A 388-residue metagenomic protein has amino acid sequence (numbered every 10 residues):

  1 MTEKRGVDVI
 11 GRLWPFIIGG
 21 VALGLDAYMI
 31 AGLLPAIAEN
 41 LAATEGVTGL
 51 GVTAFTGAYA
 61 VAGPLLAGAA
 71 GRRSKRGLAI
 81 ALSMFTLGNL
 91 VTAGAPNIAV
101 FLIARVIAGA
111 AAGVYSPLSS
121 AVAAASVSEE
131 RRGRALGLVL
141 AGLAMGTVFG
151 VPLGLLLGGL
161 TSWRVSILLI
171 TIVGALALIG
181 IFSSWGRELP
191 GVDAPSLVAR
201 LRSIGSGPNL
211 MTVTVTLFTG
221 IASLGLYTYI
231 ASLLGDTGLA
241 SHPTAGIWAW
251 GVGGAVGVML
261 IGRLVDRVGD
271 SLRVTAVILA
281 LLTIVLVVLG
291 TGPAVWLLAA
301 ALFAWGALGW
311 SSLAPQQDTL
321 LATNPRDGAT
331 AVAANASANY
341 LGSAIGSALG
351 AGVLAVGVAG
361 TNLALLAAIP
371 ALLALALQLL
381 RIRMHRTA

Functional and structural regions predicted by a protein language model:
A42, G94-V100, T291-P293: Helix-breaking motifs and short loop linkers at transmembrane-helix boundaries and internal kinks in secondary membrane
V61-P96: Conserved MFS/SLC helix-loop-helix module at the cytosolic interface between two early adjacent transmembrane helices
A62-S74, G257-D270, L354-A355: Helix-to-loop junctions at the C-terminal end of transmembrane segments in multipass secondary transporters
G88, A99-A108, W296-A304: Paired small-residue
I98, S128-W185, L233: Helix-loop-helix hairpin linking two adjacent transmembrane segments in secondary transporters
A104-L143: Cytoplasmic helix-loop-helix junction between adjacent transmembrane helices in 12-TM secondary transporters
S271-P315: C-terminal transmembrane helical hairpin of 12-TM major facilitator-type secondary transporters
T323-A359, A367: A late C-terminal transmembrane helix in Major Facilitator Superfamily
